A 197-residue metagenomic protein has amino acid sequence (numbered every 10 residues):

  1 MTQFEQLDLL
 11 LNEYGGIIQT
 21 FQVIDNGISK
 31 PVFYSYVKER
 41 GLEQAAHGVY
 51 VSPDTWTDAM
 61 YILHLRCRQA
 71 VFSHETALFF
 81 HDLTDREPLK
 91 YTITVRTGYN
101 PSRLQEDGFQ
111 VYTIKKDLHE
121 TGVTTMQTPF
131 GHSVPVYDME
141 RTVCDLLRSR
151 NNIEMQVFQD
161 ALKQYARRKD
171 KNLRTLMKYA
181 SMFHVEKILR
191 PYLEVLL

Functional and structural regions predicted by a protein language model:
M1-E13: A detector for short, charged/polar N-terminal pre-domain segments
Q6, G16-Q22, A45, V49-L197: Nucleic-acid-binding surface
L11, I24-D25: Residues that cap or flank secondary-structure elements
E13-Y14, E39: Structured helix-beta-strand junction loops
N26-K38: Short amphipathic alpha-helical interaction segments
